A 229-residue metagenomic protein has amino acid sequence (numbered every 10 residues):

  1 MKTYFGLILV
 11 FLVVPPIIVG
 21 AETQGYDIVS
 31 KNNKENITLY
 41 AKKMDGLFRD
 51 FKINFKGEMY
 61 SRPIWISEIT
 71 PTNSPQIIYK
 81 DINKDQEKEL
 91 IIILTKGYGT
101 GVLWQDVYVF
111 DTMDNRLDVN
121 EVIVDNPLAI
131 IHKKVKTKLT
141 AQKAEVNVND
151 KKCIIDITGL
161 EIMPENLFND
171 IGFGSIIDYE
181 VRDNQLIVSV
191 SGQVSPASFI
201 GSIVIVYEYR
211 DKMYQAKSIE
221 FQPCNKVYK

Functional and structural regions predicted by a protein language model:
Y4-I8, V13-I37, N115-L117, V124-K229: Acidic, small-residue rich beta-repeat scaffolds with periodic aromatic anchors
I18-P75, K226: Terminal domain-start segments
K42-K43, K52, K56, V102-V124 (+1 more regions): Beta-propeller blade repeat segments, especially FG-GAP/WD-type strand-to-loop junctions in 6- to 7-bladed propeller
T72-I77, I91-L94, S191: N-terminal post-signal-peptidase region of extra-cytosolic proteins
T72-Y79, S175-I176, K229: Repeated scaffold domains used in trafficking and secretory/extracellular systems, primarily beta-propellers
S74-P75, E87-I91, L103-D106, G172-G174 (+1 more regions): Short, surface-exposed coil-to-beta transition loops
I82-L94, R182-S189: Acidic/hydrophobic-patterned starts of short beta strands in beta-sheet-rich repeat architectures
K96-T100, Q193-P196: Short glycine/acidic-enriched loop and turn motifs that connect beta-strands
